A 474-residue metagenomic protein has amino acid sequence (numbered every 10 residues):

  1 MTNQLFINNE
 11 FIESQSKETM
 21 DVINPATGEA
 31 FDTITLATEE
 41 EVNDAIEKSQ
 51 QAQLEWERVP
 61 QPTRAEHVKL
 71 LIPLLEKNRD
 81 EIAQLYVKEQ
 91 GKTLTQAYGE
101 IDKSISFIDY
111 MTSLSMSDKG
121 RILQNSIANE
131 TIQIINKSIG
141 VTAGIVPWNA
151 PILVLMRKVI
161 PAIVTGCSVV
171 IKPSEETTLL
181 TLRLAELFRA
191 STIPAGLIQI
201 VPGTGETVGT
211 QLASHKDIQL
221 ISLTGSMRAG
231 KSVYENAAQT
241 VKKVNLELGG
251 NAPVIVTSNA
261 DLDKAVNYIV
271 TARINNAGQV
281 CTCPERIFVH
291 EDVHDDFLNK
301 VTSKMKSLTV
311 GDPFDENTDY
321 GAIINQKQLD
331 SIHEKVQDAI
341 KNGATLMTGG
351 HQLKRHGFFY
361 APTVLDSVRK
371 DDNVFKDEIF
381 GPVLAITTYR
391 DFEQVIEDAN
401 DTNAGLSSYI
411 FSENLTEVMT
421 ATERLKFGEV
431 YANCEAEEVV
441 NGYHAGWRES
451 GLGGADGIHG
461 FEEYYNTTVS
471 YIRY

Functional and structural regions predicted by a protein language model:
M1-E130: N-terminal Rossmann-like NAD(P)+-binding subdomain of aldehyde/semialdehyde dehydrogenases
P25, E39-V42, Q61, R79 (+6 more regions): Residues at or immediately preceding the N-termini of alpha-helices
T27-T33, I218, I255, T309 (+2 more regions): Conserved C-terminal structural/oligomerization subdomain of aldehyde/semialdehyde dehydrogenase
G28, R64, Y86, I108 (+9 more regions): Residue-level signal for inorganic ion chemistry
F31-A37, A52-R58, A143-G144, V254-T257 (+5 more regions): Short, well-ordered beta-strand elements within core beta-sheets of diverse protein domains
Q50-Q53, E57, I72-R79, A83 (+18 more regions): Structural signal for hydrophobic packing residues in well-ordered secondary-structure cores of soluble enzyme domains
G120-K264, Y389: Rossmann-like NAD(P) dinucleotide-binding subdomain of oxidoreductase/dehydrogenase enzymes
L220, R228-R369, A432: ALDH superfamily catalytic-core signature
